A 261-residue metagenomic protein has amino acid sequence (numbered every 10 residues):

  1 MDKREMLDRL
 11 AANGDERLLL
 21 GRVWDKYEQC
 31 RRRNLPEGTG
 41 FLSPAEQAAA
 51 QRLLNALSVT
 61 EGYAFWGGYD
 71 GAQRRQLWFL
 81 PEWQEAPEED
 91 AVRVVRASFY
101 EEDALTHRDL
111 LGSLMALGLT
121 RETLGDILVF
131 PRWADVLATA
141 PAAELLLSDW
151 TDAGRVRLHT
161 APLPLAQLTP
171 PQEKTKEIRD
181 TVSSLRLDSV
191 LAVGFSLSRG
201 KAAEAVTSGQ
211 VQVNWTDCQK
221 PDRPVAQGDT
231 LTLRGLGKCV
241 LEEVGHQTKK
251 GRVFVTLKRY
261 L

Functional and structural regions predicted by a protein language model:
M1-D188, G194, D217, P224 (+1 more regions): Ferredoxin-like alpha/beta domains used as RNA- or RNAP-binding modules
S184-G235: Basic (Lys/Arg-enriched) interaction patch that binds polyanionic ligands
